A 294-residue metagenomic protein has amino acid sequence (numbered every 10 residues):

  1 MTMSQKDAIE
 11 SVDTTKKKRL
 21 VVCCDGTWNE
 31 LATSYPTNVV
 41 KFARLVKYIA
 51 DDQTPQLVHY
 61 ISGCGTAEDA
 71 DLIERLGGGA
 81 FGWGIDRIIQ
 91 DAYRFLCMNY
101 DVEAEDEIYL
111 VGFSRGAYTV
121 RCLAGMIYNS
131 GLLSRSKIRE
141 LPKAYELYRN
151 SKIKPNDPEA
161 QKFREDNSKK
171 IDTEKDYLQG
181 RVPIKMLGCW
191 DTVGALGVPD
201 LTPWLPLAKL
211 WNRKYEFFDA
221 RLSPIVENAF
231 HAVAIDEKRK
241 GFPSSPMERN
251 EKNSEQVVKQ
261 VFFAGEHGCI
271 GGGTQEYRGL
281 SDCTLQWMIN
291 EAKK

Functional and structural regions predicted by a protein language model:
T2-K294: Alpha-helical segment proximal to the catalytic Tyr-Lys
